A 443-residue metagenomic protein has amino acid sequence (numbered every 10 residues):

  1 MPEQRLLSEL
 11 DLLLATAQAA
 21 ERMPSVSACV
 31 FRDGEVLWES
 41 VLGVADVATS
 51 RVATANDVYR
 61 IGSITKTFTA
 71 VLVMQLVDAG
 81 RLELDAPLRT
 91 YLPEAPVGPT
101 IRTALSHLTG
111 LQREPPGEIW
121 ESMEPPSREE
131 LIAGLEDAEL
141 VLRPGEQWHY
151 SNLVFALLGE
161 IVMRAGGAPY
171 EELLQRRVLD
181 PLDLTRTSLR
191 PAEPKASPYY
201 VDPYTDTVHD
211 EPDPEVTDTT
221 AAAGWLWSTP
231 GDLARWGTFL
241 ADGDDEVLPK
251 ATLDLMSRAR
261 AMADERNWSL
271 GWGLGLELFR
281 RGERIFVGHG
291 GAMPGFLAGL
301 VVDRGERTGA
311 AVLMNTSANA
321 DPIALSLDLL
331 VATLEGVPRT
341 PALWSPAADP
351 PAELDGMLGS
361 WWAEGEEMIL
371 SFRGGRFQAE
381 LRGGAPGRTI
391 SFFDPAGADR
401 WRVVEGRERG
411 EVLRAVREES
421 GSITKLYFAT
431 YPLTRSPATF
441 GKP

Functional and structural regions predicted by a protein language model:
P2-I61, R81-A86, A133-A138, D210: Short, conserved catalytic-motif segment at the N-terminal edge
R22-S25, P294-F296, E366: Short, small/polar residue-rich loop motifs at catalytic or cofactor-binding pockets
E35, D46, G98-L300, R304: Short, surface-exposed loop or secondary-structure junction motifs that flank catalytic or metal-binding residues
V44-V47, S317-N319, A385, Y431-P432: A short acidic/small-residue loop/turn micro-motif
L84-V97, L182: Short, glycine/proline-biased beta-turn/loop segments that scaffold the active-site neighborhood
H289, G299-V302, E306-T316, T424-F428: Short, well-ordered beta-strand elements
A324-P443: Peripheral terminal and inter-domain segments
